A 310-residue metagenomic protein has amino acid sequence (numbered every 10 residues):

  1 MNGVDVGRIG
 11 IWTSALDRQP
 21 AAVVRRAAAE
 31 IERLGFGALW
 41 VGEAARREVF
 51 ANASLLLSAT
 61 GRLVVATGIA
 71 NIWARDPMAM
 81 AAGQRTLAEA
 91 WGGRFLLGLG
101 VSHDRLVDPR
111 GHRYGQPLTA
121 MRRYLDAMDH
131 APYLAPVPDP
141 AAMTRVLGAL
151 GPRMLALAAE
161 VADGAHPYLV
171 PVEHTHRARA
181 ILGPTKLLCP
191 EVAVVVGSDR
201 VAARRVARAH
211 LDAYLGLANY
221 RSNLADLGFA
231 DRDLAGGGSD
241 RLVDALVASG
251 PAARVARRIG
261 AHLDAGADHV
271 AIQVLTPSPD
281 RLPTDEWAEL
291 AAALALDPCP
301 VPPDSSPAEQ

Functional and structural regions predicted by a protein language model:
M1-Q310: Active-site-adjacent structural elements that line small-molecule/cofactor binding pockets in enzymes
